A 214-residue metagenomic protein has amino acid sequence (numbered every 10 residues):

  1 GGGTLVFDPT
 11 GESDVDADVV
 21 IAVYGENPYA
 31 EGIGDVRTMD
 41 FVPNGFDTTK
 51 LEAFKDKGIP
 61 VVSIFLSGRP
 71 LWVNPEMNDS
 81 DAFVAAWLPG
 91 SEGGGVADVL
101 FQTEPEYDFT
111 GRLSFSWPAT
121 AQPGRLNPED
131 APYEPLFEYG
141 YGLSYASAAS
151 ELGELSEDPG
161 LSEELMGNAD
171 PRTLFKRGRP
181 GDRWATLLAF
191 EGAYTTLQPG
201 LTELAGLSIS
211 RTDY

Functional and structural regions predicted by a protein language model:
G1-Y214: C-terminal non-catalytic regions of proteins with extracellular/luminal or membrane-system context
